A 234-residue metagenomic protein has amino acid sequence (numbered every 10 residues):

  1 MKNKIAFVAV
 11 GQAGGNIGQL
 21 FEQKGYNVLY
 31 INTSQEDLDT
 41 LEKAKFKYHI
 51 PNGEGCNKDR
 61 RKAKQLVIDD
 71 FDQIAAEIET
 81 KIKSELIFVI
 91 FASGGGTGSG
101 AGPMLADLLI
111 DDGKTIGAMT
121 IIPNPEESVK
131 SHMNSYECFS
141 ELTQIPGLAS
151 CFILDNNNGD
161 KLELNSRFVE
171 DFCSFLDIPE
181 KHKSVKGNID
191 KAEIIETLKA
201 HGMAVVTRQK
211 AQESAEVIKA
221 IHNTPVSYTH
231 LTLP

Functional and structural regions predicted by a protein language model:
M1-P234: Tubulin/FtsZ superfamily GTPase core signature
